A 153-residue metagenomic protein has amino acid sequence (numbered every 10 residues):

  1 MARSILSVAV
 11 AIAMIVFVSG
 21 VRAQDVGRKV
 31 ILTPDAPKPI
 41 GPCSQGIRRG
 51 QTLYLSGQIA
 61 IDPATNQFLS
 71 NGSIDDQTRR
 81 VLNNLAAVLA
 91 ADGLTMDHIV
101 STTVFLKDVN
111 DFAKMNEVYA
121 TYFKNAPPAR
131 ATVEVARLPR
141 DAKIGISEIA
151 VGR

Functional and structural regions predicted by a protein language model:
S4-N83, A87-S101, F105-R153: N-terminal presequence-like segments and the immediate start of the first folded domain
